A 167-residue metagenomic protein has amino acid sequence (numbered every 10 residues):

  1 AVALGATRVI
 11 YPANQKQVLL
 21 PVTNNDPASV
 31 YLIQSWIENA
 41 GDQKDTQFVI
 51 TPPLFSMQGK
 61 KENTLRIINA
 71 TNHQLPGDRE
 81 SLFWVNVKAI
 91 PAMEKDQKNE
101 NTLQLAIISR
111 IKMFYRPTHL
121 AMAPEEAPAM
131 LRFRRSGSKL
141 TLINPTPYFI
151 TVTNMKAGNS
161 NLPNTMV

Functional and structural regions predicted by a protein language model:
A1-V22, M122-R135: Beta-sheet-dominated interaction scaffolds and their linkers
R8, L19, L54, L82 (+2 more regions): Well-ordered beta-strand positions in beta-sheet-rich domains
Q15, E62, E80-L82: Extracellular Ig-like/FN3 beta-sandwich strand-entry sites
V18-N24, I67, F83-K88, L140-N144: Buried hydrophobic-core signal for structured, non-transmembrane domains
N25, A40, N72-L120: Terminal connector regions
D26-Q43, P147-L162: Short acidic, flexible loop segments centered on an aromatic residue
Q43-Q74, N159-V167: Intrinsically disordered, low-complexity Pro/Gly/Ser/Thr-rich segments with frequent PxxP/GP/PP motifs and embedded
Q97-V167: A charged, solvent-exposed segment within the mature domains of Sec-exported extracytoplasmic proteins
